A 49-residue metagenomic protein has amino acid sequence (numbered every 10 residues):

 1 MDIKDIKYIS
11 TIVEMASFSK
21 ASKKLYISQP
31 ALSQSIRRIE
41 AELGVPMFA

Functional and structural regions predicted by a protein language model:
D2-D5, Q29: The N-cap/first-turn positions of alpha helices within or immediately adjacent to helix-turn-helix DNA-binding domains
K7-T11: Pre-recognition alpha-helix immediately N-terminal to the DNA-recognition helix within helix-turn-helix or winged-helix
I12-Y26: Short helix-boundary/capping micro-motifs
S35: Residues in the recognition helix of alpha-helical DNA-binding motifs
E40-A49: A short LG(V/I)-centered, amphipathic sequence patch enriched for acidic residue(s) preceding the LG motif
